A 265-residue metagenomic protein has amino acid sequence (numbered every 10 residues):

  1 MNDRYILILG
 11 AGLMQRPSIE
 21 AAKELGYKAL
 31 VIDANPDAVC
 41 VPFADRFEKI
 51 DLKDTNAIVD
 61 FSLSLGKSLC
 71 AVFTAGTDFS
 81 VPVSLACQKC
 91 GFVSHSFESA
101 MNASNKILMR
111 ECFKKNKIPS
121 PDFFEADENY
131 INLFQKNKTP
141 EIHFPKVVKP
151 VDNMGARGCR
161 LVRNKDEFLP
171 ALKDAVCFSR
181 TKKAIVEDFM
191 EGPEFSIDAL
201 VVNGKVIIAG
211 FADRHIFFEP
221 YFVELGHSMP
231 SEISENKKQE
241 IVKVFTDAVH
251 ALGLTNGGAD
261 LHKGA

Functional and structural regions predicted by a protein language model:
M1-S99: ATP-binding N-terminal substructure of ATP-dependent carboxylate-amine bond-forming enzymes
V72, F123, V148, V186 (+1 more regions): Generic preference for hydrophobic
Q88-G158, K165: A conserved helix-loop-beta module that forms one wall/lid of the active-site cleft in ATP-utilizing catalytic domains
A126, C159-N164, L200-V202, E232: Short beta-strand-to-turn element immediately C-terminal to the catalytic PLP-Schiff-base lysine in fold type I
E167-A171: Short amphipathic alpha-helices within nucleic acid-binding modules
A175-K183, M190-S231, Q239-A265: Phosphate-binding core of ATP-grasp and ATP-grasp-like enzymes
